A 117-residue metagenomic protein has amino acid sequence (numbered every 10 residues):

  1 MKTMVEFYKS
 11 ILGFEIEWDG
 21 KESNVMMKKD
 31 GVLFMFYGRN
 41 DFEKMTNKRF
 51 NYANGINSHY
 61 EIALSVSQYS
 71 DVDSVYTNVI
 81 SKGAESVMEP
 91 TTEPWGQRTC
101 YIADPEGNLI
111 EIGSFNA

Functional and structural regions predicted by a protein language model:
M1-K2, P94: Conserved beta-strand-loop-alpha-helix junction that forms the acyl-donor binding cleft
K2-T3, S74: Alpha-helical macromolecular-interaction surfaces
M4-K9, V79, D104-G107: Conserved active-site tyrosine of GNAT-family acetyltransferases
E15-Y69, D73-A103, F115-A117: Vicinal oxygen chelate
L109-I112: Short glycine-/small-residue motifs
